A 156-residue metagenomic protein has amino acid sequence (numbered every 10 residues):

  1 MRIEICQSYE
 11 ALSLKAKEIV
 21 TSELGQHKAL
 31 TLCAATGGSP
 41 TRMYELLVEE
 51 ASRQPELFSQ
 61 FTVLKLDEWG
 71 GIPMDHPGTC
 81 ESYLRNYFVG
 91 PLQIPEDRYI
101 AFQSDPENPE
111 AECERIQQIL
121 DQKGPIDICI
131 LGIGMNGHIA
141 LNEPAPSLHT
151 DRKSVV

Functional and structural regions predicted by a protein language model:
M1-L32, E110: N-terminal glycine-/serine-/threonine-rich phosphate-binding loop
K17-G25, V48, S52, R85-V89 (+1 more regions): Generic structural signal for well-ordered alpha-helical scaffold segments
Q26-S52: Glycine-rich N-terminal segment of FAD-binding domains in flavoprotein oxidoreductases, spanning the beta-loop-helix
G38-S39, W69, M135-H138, P144: Short glycine-rich anion-binding loops that position phosphate/pyrophosphate groups of nucleotides and phosphorylated
M43-E49, I139-T150: Short Gly/Thr/Asp-enriched flexible loops that form oxyanion-binding sites at enzyme active sites
E56-I128: Ligand-binding beta-strand-loop-alpha-helix segment within the catalytic cores of soluble metabolic enzymes
K153-V156: Conserved small/polar residues in nucleotide/adenosyl-binding loops
